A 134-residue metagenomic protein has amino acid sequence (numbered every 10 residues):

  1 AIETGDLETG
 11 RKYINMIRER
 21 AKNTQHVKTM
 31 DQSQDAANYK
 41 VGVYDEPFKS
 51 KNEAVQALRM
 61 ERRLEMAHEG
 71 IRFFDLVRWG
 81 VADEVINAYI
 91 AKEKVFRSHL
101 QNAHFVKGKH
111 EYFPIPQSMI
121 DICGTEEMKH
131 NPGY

Functional and structural regions predicted by a protein language model:
A1-Y134: Acidic/polar-rich alpha-helix caps and helix-coil junctions
